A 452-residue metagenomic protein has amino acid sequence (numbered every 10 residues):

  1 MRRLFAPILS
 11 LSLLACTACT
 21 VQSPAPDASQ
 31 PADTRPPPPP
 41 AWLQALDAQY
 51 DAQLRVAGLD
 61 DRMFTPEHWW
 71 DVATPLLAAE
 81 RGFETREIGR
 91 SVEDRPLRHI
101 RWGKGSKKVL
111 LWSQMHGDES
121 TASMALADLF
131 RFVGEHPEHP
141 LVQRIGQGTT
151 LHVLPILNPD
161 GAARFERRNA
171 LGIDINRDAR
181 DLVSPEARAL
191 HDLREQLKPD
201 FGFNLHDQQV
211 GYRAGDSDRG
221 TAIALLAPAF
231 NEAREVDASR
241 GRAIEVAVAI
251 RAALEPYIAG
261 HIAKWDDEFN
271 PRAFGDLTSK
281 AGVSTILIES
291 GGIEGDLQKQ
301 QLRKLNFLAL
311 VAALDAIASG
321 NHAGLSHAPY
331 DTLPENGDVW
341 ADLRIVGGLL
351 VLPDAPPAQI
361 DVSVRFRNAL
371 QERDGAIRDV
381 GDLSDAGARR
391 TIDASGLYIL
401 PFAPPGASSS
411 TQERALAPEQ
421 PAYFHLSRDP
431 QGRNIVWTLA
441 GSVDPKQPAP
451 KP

Functional and structural regions predicted by a protein language model:
M1-I8: Bacterial N-terminal signal peptides that target proteins for export
L14-A18: C-terminal motif of bacterial Sec signal peptides marking the signal peptidase cleavage site
V21-F64, L197, A224-P452: C-terminal accessory segments enriched in acidic
P24, I88, H136-P140: Catalytic-site microenvironment of enzymes that process N-acetyl-hexosamine-containing cell-wall polysaccharides
D61-V109: Soluble metallo-hydrolase cores and metallopeptidase-like ectodomains found primarily in the secretory/periplasmic
T85, H99, V153, G202 (+1 more regions): Conserved beta-strand scaffold positions in the cores of enzyme catalytic domains, especially in NTP/NDP-utilizing
D94, P140, F274-L277: Short beta-strand/turn micro-motifs at beta-sheet edges
S106-L110, M115, S120-G260, S279: Active-site/substrate-binding loop(s) of hydrolase catalytic cores
